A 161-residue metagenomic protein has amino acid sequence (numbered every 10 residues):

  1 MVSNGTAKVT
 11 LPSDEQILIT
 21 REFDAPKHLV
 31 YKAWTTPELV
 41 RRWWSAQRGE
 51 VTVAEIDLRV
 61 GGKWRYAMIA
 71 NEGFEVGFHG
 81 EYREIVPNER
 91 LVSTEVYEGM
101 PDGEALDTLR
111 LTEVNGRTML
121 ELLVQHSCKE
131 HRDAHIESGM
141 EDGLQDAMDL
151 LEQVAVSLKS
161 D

Functional and structural regions predicted by a protein language model:
M1-G49: Hydrophobic ligand-binding cavity/cleft-lining segments
V9, I56, Y82, L109-L111: A structural signal for short hydrophobic beta-strand segments in well-ordered beta-sheet cores
Q16, V92-Q145: Beta-strand/loop substructures that line and gate deep hydrophobic ligand-binding cavities in soluble
L18-E22, V53-E55, G77-H79, L106-T108 (+1 more regions): Well-ordered beta-strand positions in beta-sheet-rich domains
V30, V40, W64-Y66, Y82 (+4 more regions): Hydrophobic pocket/interface hotspot
V51-T94: Glycine-rich portal/gate segments that line the openings of hydrophobic small-molecule binding cavities
V156-D161: Short, highly charged C-terminal tails/helix-capping segments
